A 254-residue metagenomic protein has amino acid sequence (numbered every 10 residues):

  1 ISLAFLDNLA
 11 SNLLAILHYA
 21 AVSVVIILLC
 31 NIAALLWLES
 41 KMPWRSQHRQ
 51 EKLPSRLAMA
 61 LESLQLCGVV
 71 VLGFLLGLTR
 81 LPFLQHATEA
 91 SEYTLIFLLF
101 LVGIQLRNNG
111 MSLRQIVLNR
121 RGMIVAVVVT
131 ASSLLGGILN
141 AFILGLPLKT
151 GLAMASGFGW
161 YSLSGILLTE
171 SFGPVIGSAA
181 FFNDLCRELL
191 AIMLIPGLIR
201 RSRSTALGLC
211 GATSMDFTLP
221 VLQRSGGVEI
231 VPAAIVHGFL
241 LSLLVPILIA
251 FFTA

Functional and structural regions predicted by a protein language model:
I1, Y19-H48, I124-L168, C186-R201: Transmembrane alpha-helices that form the ion-translocation and gating core of multi-pass ion transport proteins
I1-S11, I27-R114, V127-F142: Structural signature of multi-pass alpha-helical membrane transport proteins
S2-L3, T150-L190, G197, R201-V236: Alpha-helical membrane segments and immediately flanking helix-loop junctions that form or couple to the substrate/ion
D7-N31, E62, L66, S112-I138 (+2 more regions): Entry/N-cap segments of selected transmembrane alpha helices and their immediately preceding amphipathic helices
H18-I26, Q65, H86-L99, P147-S156 (+2 more regions): Structural signature of hydrophobic alpha-helical transmembrane segments
L53-L64, G68, I124-V127, M154-G159 (+2 more regions): Juxtamembrane helix-loop boundaries in multi-pass membrane proteins
I96, A191-I192, T218, P246: Hydrophobic transmembrane alpha-helices of multi-pass small-molecule transporters
L244-A254: Juxtamembrane boundary at the C-terminal end of a transmembrane helix
